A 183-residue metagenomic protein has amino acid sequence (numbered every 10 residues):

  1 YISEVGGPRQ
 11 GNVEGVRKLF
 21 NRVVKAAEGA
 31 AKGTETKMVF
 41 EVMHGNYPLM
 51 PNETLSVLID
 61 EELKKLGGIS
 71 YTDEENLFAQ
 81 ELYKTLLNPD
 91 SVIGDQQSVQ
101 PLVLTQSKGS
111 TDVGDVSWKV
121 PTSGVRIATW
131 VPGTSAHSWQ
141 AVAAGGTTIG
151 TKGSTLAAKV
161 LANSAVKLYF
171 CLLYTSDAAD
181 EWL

Functional and structural regions predicted by a protein language model:
Y1-Y71, E81-Y83: Midchain, well-structured core segments that form catalytic/ion-binding scaffolds
P8-R9, C171-L173: Short, compositionally biased segments
T34, Y169-L172: Long, hydrophobic, amphipathic alpha-helical segments used as structural scaffolds
E35-M38, G124, L183: Secondary-structure boundary/capping signal
I59, V116, L161: Divalent metal-coordination and catalytic microenvironments
N76-A158, S176: Zn-dependent metallopeptidase/amidohydrolase metal-coordination segment
A162-K167: Short glycine/serine- and small hydrophobic-enriched flexible loop segments
Y174-L183: Single conserved hydrophobic/aromatic residue that forms the stacking wall/gate of nucleotide- or nucleobase-binding
